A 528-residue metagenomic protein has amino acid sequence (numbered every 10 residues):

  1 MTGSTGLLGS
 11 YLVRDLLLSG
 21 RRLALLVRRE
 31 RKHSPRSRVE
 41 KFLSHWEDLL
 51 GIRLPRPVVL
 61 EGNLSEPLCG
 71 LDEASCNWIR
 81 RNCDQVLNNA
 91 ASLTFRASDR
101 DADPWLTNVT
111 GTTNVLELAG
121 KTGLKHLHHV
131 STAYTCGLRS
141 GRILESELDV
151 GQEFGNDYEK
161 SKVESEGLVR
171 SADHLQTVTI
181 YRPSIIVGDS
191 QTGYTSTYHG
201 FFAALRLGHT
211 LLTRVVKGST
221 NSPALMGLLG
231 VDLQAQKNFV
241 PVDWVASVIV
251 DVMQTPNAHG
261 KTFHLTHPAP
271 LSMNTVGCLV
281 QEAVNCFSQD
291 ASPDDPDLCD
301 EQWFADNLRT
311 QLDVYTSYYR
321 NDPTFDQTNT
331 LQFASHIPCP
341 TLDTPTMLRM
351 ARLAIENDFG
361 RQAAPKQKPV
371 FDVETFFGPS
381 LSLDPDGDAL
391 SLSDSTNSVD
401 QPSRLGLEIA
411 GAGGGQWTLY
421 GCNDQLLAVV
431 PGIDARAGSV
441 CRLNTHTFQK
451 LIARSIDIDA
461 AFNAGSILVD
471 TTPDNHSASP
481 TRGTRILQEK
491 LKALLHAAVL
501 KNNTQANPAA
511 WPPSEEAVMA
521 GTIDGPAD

Functional and structural regions predicted by a protein language model:
M1-S92: N-terminal Rossmann/SDR dinucleotide-binding element
D15, R21-V27, T324-A389, S395 (+1 more regions): Amphipathic terminal alpha-helices
R81, Q85-A90, R96-A102, L106 (+3 more regions): Conserved Rossmann-fold NAD(P)-dependent oxidoreductase catalytic core, especially the SDR/UDP-sugar
G141-R142, G155, R170-I180, S184-K237 (+2 more regions): NAD(P)-dependent short-chain dehydrogenase/reductase
L211-S219, A224-L229, D294-P338: A hydrophobic C-terminal alpha-helical subdomain
V248-V314, A351-K368, A412: Mid/C-terminal beta-alpha module of Rossmann-like enzyme folds, strongest in SDR-family dehydrogenases/epimerases
G360-D528: Feature captures hydrophobic
